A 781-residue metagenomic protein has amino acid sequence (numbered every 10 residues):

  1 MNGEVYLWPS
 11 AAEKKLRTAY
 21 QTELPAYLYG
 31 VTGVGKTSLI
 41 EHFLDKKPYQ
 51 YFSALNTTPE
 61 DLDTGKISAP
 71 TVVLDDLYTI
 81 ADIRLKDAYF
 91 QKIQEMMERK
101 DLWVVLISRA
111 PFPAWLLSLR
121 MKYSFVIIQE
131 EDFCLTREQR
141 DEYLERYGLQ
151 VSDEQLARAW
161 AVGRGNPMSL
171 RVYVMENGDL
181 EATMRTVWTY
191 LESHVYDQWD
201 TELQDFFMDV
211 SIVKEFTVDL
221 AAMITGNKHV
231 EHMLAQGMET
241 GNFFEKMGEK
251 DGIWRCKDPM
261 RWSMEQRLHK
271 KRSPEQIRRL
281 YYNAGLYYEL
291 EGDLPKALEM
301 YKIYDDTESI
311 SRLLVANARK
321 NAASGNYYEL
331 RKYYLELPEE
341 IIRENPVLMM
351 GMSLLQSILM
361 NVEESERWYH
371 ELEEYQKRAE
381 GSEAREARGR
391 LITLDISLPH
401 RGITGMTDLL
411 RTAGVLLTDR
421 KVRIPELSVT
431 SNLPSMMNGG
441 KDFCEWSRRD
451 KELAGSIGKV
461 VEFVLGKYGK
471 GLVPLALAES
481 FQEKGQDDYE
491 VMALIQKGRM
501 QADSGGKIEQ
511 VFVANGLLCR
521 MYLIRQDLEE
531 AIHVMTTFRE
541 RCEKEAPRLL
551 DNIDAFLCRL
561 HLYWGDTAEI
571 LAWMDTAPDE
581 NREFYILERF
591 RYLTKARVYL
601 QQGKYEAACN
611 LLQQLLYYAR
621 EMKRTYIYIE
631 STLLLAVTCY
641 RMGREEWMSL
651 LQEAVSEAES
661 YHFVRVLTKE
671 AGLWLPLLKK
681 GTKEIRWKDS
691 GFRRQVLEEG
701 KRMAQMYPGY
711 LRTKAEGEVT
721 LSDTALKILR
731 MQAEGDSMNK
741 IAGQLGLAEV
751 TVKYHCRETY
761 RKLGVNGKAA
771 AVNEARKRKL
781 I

Functional and structural regions predicted by a protein language model:
A12, S38, A88-R158, M168-V172 (+2 more regions): Alpha-helical sensor/transducer elements of the RecA-like P-loop NTPase core
G33, P111, I127, E142-S193 (+3 more regions): Amphipathic alpha-helical "lid/sensor" segments that cap RecA-like P-loop NTPase cores
G65-Y89: Conserved P-loop NTPase "ATPase switch" module shared by AAA+ and STAND
E154, T189-K270, R279: C-terminal boundary/linker of central alpha/beta nucleotide-binding cores
E176-W188, R261, E569, R597-Q601 (+7 more regions): Linker/hinge segments immediately adjacent to helix-turn-helix/homeobox DNA-binding domains
P274-V347, E364-W368: Extended alpha-helical scaffolding segments used for macromolecular assembly and cargo binding
I341-A514, M521: Internal alpha-solenoid helical repeat scaffolds
P708-R757, R761-L763, N773-L780: Helix-turn-helix DNA-binding segment
